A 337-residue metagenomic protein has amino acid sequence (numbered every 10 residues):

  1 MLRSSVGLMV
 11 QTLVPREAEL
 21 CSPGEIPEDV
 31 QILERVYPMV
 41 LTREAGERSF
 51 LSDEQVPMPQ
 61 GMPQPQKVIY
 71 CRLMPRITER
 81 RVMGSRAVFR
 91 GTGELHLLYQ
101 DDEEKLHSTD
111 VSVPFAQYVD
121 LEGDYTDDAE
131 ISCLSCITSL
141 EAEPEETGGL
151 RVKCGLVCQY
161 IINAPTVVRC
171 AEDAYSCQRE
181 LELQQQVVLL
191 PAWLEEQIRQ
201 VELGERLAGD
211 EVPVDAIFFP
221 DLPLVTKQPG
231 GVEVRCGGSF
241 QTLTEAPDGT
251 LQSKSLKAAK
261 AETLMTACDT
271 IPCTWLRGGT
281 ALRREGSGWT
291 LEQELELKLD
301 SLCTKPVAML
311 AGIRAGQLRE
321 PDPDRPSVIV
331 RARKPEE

Functional and structural regions predicted by a protein language model:
M1-E337: Viral structural modules
